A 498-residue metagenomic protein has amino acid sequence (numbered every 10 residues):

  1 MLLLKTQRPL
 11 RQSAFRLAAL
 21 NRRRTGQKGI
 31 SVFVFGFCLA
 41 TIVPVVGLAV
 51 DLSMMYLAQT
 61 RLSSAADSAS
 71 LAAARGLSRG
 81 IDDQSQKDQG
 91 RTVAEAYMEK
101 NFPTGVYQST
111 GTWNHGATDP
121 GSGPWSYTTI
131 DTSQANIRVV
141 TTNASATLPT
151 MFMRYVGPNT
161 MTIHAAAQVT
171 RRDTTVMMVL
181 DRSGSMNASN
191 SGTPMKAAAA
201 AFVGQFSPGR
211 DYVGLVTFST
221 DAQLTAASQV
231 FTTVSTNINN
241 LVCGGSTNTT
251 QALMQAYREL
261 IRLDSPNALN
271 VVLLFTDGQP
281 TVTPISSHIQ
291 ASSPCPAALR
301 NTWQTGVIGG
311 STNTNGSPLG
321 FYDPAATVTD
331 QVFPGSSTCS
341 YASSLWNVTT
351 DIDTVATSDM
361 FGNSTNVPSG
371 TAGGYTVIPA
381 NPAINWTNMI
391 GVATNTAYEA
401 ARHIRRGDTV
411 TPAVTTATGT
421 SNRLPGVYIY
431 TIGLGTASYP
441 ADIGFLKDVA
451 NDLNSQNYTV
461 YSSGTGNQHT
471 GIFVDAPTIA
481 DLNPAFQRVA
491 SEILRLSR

Functional and structural regions predicted by a protein language model:
M1-K28: N-terminal leader/signal peptides at the extreme start of proteins
L2-K5, S53-R498: P/S/T/G-enriched low-complexity
L20-Q27, V46-S53, R210-L215: Short, mixed-charge, low-aromatic patches
T25, V43, L274: Short glycine- and Lys/Arg-enriched binding-loop motifs that mark or flank ligand-binding interfaces
Q27-A40: N-terminal signal-anchor/signal peptide hydrophobic helix marking the start of the first transmembrane segment
L39-Y56, S68: C-terminal juxtamembrane segment of a hydrophobic transmembrane alpha-helix
